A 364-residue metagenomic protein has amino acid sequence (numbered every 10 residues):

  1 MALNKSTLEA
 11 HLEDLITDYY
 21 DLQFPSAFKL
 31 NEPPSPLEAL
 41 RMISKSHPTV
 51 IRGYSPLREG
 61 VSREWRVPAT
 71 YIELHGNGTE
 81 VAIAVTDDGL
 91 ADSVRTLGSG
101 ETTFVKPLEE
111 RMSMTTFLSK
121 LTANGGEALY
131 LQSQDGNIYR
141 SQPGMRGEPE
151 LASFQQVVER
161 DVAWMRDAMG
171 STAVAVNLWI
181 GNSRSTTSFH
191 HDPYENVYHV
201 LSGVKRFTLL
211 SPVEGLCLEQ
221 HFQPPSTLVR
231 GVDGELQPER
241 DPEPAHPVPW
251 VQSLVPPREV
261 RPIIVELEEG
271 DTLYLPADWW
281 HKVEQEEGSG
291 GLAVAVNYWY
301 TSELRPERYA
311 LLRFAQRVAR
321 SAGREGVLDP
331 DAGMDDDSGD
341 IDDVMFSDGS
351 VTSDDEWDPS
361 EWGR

Functional and structural regions predicted by a protein language model:
A2-T272, W279-R364: N-terminal accessory scaffold of Fe(II)-dependent oxygenases
